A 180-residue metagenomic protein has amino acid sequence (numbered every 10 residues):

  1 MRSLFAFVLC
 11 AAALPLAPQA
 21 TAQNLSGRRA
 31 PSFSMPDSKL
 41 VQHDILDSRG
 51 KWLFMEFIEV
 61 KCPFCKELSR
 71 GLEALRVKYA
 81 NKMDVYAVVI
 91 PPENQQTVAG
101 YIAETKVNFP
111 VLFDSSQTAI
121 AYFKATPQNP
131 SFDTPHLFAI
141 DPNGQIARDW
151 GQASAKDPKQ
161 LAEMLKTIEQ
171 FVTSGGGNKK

Functional and structural regions predicted by a protein language model:
A6-P15: Bacterial N-terminal signal peptides
L16-S32: N-proximal helix/coil linker or "cap" segments that precede and/or mark the start of modular domains
S32-L53: A short beta-strand-turn-helix
L46-K66: Short active-site neighborhood of thiol/selenol oxidoreductases, capturing the structured segment around
F54-M55, V85, L137: Hydrophobic beta-strand anchors of alpha/beta hydrolase catalytic cores
K66-K106, Q117-Y122: Structural microenvironment flanking redox-active thiols in thiol-disulfide oxidoreductases
I102-T134, I140-P142: Short, internal strand/loop/helix patches that form the active-site neighborhood or redox-interaction surface
T134-K180: Thiol-/selenol-based redox modules, centered on thioredoxin-like and closely related oxidoreductase domains
